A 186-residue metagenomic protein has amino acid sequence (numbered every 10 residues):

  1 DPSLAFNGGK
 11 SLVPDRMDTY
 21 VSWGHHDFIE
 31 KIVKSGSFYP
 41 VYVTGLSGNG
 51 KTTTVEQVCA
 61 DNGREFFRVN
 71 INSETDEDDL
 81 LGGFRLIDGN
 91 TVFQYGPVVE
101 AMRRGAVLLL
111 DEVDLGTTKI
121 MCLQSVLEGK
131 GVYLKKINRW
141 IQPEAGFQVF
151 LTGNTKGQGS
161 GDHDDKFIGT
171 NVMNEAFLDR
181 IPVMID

Functional and structural regions predicted by a protein language model:
P2-D186: AAA+ P-loop NTPase catalytic core and its hallmark functional loops
